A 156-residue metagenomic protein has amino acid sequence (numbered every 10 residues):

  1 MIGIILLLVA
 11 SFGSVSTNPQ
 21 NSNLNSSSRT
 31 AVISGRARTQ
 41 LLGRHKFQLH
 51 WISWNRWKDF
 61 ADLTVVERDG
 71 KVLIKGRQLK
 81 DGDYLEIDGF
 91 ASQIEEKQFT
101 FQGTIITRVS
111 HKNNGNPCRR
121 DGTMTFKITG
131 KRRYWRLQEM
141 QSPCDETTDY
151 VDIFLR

Functional and structural regions predicted by a protein language model:
M1-V15: Sec-dependent N-terminal signal peptides
S14-S22: Signal peptide processing junction and immediate N-terminal pro/mature segment of secreted/exported proteins
N23-L63, K75-Q78, W135-Q141, T147 (+1 more regions): Tryptophan-anchored aromatic micro-motifs
A61-V65, E86-Q93, D121-I128: Hydrophobic/aromatic beta-strand elements that line small-molecule binding cavities or substrate pockets in beta-rich
V65-K71, I94-K97, I128-R133: Short, solvent-exposed coil/turn segments at beta-strand boundaries
G70, K75-L79, Q102-R108: Generic short beta-strand segments
K71-L73, L79-I94: Mid-length scaffold segments of soluble, non-membrane domains
F101-I128: An anionic, turn-rich surface loop/hairpin at beta-sheet edges that serves as a generic interaction/coordination patch
